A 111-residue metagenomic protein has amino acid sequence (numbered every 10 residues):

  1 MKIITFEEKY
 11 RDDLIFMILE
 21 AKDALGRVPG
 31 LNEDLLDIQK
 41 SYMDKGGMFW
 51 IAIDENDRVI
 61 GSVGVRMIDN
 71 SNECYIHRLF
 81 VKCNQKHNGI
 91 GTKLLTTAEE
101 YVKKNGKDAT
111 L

Functional and structural regions predicted by a protein language model:
M1-I3: Extreme N-terminal starter segment of soluble prokaryotic enzymes
T5-H77, K82-C83, L95-T97, Y101: Acetyl-CoA-dependent GNAT
V81, I90, K107: Short phosphate-binding/catalytic loops that engage adenosine nucleotides
N88, T92, T96: Residues forming the Rossmann-fold NAD(P)(H) cofactor-binding site
L95, V102-L111: Conserved GNAT acetyl-CoA-binding A-motif
